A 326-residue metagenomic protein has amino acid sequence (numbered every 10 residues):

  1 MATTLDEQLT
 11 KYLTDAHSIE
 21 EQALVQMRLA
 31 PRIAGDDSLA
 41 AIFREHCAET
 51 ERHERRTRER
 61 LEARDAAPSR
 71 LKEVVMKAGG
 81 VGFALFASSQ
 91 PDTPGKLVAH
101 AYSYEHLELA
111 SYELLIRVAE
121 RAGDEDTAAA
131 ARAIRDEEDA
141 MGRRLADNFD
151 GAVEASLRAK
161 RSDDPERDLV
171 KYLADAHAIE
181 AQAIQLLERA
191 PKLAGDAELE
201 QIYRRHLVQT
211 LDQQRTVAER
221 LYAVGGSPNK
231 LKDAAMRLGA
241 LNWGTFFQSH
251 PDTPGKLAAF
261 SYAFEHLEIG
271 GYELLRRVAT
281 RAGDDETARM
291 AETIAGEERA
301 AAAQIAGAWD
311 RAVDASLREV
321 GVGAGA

Functional and structural regions predicted by a protein language model:
M1-A326: Amphipathic alpha-helical hairpins
